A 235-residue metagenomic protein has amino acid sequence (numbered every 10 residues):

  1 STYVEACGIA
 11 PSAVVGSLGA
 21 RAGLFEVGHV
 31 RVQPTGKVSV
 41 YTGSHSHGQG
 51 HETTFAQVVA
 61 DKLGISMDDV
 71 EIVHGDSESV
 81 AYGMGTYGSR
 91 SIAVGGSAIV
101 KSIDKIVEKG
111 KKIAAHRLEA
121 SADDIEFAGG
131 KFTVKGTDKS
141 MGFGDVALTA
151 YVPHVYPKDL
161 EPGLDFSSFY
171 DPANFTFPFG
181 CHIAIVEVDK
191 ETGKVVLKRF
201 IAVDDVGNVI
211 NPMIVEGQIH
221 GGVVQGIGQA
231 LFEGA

Functional and structural regions predicted by a protein language model:
S1-A235: Cofactor-binding beta-sheet edge motifs in enzyme active sites
